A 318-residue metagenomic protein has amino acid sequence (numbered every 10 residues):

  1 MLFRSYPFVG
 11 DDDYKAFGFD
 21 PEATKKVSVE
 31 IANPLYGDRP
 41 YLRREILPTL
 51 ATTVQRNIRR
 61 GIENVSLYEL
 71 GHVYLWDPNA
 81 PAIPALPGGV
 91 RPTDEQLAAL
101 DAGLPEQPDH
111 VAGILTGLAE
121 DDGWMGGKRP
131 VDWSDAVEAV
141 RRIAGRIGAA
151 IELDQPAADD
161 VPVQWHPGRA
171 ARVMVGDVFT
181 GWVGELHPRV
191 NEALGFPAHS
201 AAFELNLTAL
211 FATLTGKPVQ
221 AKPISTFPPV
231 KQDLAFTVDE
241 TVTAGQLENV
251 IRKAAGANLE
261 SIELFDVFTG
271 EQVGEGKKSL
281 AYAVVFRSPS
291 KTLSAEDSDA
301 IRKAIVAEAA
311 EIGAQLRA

Functional and structural regions predicted by a protein language model:
M1-V65, V285-R287, T292-L293, D297-A318: Extended, well-folded interaction surfaces typified by the phenylalanyl-tRNA synthetase beta subunit core
S5, K15, Y68-G71, Q96-L100 (+2 more regions): A carboxyl-terminal module marker
D11, L75, G270: Surface-exposed, flexible loop/turn segments at secondary-structure boundaries
A23-T24, W76-P78: Extended, domain-scale alpha-helical bundle/helix-rich regions
L35, G71-Y74: Short, flexible loop/turn elements at secondary-structure junctions
T52-R56, R60, W76, T116-G117 (+1 more regions): Short, well-ordered loop/turn and helix-capping segments at boundaries between secondary-structure elements and domains
P78-P81, A85: Acidic, serine/proline-rich low-complexity intrinsically disordered regions
A85, R91-A98: Long, low-complexity segments enriched in small/aliphatic residues
